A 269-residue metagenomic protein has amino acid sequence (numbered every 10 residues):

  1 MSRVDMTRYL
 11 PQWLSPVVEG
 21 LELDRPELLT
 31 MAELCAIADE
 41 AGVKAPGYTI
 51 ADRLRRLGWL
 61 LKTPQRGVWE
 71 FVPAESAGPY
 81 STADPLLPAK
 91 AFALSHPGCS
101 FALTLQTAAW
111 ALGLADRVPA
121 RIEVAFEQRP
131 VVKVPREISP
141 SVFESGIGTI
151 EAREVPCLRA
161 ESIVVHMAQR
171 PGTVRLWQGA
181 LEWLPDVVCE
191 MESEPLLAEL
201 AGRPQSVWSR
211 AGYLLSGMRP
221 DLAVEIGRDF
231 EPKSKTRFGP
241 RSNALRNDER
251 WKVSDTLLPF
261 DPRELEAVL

Functional and structural regions predicted by a protein language model:
S2-P97, C189-S209: Short beta-edge/loop segments at beta->alpha junctions of small alpha/beta modules that act as binding/recognition
R3, S145-L269: Hydrophobic alpha-helical interaction segments
Y9-V17, R53, Q65-P73, A125-P130 (+4 more regions): Phosphate-binding glycine-rich loops and adjacent basic patches that engage nucleotide phosphates, nucleic-acid
E27, F101, C157: Residues that recognize and position ribonucleotide moieties
M31, Y48-G146, N247, K252-D255 (+1 more regions): Short gly/ser-rich loop at a beta-strand->alpha-helix junction or flexible surface loop bordering the NTP-binding
C35, A109-W110, V165: Residue-level recognition of well-ordered secondary-structure positions
D39, R55, G113, Q169-G172: Hydrophobic/aromatic-lined pockets within catalytic cores
V43-K44, D116-P119, G172-R175: Short amphipathic alpha-helical segments with coiled-coil-like heptad repeat character
